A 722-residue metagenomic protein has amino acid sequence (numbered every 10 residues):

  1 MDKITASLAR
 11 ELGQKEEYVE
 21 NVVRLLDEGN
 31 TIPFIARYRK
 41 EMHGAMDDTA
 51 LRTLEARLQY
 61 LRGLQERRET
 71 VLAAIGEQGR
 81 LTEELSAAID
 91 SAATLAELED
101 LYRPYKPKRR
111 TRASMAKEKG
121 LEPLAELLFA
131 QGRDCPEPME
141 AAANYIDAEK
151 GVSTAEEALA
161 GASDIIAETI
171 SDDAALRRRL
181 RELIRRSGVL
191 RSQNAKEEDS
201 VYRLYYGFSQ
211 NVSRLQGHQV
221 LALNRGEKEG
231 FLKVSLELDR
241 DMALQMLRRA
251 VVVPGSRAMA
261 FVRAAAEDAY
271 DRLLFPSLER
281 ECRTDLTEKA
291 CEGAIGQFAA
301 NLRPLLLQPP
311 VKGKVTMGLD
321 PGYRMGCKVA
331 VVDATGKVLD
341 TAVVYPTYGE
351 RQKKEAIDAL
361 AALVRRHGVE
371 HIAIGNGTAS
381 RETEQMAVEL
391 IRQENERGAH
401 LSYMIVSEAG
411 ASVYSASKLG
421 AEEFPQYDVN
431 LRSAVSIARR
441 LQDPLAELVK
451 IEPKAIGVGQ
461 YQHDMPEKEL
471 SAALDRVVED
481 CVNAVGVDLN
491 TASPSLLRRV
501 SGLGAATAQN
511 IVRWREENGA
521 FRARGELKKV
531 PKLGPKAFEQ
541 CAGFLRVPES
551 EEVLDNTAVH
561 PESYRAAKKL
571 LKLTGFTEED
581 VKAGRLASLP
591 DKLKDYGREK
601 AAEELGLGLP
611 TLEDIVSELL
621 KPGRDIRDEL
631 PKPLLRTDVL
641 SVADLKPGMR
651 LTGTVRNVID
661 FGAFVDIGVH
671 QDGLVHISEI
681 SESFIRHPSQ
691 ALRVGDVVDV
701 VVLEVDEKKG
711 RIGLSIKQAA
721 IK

Functional and structural regions predicted by a protein language model:
M1-E20, D27: Generic start-of-chain signal for non-secretory N-termini
I4, A56, R62-R80, D90 (+6 more regions): Long, highly charged, low-complexity intrinsically disordered interaction regions that mediate electrostatic DNA/RNA
K15-E16, E28-G29, L95, L121 (+19 more regions): Short flexible coil/turn linkers enriched for glycine and charged/polar residues that connect secondary-structure
Y38-K40, F129, D239, P321 (+11 more regions): Short, ordered loop/turn segments at secondary-structure junctions
A50-T53, Y60, L64-G318, G322-Y427 (+1 more regions): Duplex nucleic acid-engaging cores and interfaces of nucleic-acid transaction enzymes
A74, A88, L98-Y102, G226-D239 (+4 more regions): Structured, non-catalytic alpha/beta "coupling" segments that mediate domain-domain communication and provide generic
R181-V189, L319-Y323, G377-A379, I405-V413 (+5 more regions): A glycine-rich phosphate-binding loop feature that marks nucleotide/adenosyl-phosphate handling sites
V547-E551, D555-K722: Single-stranded RNA-binding regions, centering on S1/OB-family and related RNA-binding modules
